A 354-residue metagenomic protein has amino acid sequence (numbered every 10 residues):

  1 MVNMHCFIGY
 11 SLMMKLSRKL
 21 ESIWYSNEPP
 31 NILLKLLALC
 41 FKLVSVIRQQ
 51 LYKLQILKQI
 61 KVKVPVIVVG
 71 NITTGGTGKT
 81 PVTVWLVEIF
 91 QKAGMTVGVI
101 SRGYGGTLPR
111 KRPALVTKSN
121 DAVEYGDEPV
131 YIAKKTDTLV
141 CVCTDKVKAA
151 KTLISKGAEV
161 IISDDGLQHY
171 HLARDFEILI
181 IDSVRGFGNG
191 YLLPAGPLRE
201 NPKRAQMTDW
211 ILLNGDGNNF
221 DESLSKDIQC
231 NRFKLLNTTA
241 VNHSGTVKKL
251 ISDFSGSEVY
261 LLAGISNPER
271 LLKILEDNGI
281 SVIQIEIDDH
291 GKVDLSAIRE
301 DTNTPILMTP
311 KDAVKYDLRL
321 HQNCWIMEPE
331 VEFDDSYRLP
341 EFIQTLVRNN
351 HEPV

Functional and structural regions predicted by a protein language model:
M4-S22, P29, A93, Y170-V354: ATP-dependent carboxylate-amine ligase
K15-P65: A transmembrane-helix-recognition feature enriched in membrane-embedded lipid enzymes and envelope glyco-/phospholipid
C40, T80, I132, D164 (+3 more regions): Residue-level signal for inorganic ion chemistry
Q50-G105, P109-T117: Walker A (P-loop) phosphate-binding motif
W85, I89, D164, I274: Rossmann-fold NAD(P)-dependent oxidoreductase module
M95, D137, A158, G279-I280: Short phosphate-binding/catalytic loops that engage adenosine nucleotides
Y104-L224: Phosphate/Mg2+-binding loops and adjacent switch elements in nucleotide/diphosphate-handling enzyme cores
